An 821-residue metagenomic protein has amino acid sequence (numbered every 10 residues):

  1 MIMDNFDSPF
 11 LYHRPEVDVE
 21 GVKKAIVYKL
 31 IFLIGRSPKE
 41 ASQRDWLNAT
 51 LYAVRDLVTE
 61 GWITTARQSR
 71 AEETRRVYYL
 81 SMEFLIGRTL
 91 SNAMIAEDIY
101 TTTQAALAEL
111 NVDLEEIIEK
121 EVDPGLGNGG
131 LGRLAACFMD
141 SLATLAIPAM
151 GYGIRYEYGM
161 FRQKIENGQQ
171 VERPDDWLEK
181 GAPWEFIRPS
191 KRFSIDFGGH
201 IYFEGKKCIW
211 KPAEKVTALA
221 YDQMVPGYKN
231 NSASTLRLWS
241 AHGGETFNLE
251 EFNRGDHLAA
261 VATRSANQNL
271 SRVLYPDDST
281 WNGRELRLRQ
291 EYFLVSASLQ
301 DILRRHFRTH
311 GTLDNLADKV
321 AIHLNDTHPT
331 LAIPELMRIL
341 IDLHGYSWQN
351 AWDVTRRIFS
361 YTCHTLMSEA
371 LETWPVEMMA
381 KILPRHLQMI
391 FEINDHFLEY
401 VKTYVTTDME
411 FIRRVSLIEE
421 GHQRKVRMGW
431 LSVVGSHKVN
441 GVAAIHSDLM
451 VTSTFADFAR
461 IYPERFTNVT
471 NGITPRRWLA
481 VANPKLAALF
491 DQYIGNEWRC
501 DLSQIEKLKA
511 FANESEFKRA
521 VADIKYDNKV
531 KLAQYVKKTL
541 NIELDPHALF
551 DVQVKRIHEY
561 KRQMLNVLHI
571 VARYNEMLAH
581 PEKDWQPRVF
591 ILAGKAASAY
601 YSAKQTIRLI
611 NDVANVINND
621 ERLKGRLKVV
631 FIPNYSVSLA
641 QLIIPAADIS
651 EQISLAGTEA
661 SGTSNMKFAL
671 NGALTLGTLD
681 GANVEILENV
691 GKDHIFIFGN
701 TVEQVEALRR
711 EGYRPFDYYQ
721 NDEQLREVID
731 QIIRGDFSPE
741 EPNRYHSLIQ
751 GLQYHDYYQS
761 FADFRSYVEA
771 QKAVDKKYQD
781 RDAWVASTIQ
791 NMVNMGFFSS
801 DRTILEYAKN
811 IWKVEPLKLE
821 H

Functional and structural regions predicted by a protein language model:
I2-H821: A conserved ligand/cofactor-binding region detector
